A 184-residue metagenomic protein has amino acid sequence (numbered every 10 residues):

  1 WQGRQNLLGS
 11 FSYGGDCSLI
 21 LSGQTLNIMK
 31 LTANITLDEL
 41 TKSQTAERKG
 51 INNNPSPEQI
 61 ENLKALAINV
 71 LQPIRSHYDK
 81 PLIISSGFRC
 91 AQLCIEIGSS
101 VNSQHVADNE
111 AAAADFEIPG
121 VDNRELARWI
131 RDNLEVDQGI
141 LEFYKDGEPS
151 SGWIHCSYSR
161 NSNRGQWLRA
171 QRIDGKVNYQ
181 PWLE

Functional and structural regions predicted by a protein language model:
F11-Y13: Aromatic (phenylalanine/tyrosine) cluster motif
C17, N27, Q104, D108-A112 (+1 more regions): Catalytic cores and adjacent binding grooves of peptidoglycan-active enzymes
L19, Q24-H77, R160, R172-E184: Extracytoplasmic cell-surface/polysaccharide-interacting catalytic and binding patches
Q59, L66-V70, L93, A112 (+2 more regions): Amphipathic alpha-helical interface surfaces
N69-S99: Extended, low-complexity, intrinsically disordered C-terminal regulatory tails of eukaryotic serine/threonine kinases
